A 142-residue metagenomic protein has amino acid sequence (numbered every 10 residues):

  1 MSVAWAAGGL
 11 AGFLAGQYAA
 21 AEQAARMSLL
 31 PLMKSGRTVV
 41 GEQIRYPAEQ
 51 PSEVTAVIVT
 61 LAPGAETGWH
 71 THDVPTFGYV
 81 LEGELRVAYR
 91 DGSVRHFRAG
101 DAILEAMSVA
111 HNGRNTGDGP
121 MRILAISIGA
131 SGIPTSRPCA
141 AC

Functional and structural regions predicted by a protein language model:
V3-T55, A88, L104, P138-C142: A short, N-terminal "cap"/entry segment at the start of jelly-roll beta-barrel domains of the cupin/DSBH fold
E49-E53, A65-F77: A short beta-loop-beta micro-motif enriched in histidine and acidic residues
P51, L61-A62, D91-S108: Short acidic-glycine-tyrosine-enriched beta hairpin
T60, R86, L124-S127: Soluble periplasmic/extracytoplasmic beta-strand elements of cell-envelope proteins
E66-G68, R86, I103, M107-G113: Histidine-centered metal-chelating micro-motifs
H72-D91, D101: Glycine- and acidic-residue-biased ligand/ion/polar-headgroup-sensing regions
S108-I133: Ligand-binding loop in jelly-roll beta-barrel domains
